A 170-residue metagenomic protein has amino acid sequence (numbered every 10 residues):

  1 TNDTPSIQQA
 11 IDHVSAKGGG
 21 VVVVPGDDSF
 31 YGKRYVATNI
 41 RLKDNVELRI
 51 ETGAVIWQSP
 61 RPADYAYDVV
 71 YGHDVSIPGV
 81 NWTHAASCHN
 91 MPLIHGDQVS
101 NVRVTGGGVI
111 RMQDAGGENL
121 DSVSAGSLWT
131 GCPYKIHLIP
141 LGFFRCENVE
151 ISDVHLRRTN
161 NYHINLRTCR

Functional and structural regions predicted by a protein language model:
T1-R170: Extracellular/periplasmic carbohydrate-active domains that bind, remodel, or depolymerize complex polysaccharides
